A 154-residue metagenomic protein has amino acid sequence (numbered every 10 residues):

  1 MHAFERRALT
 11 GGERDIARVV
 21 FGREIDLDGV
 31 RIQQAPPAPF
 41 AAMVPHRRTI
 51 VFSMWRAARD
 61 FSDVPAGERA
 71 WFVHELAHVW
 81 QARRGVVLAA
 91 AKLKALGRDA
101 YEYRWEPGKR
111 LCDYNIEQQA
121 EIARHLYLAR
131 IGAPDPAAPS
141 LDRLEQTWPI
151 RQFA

Functional and structural regions predicted by a protein language model:
M1-A3: A short, surface-exposed helix-loop junction/capping segment
R6-R31, P45-T49, R83-A154: Metalloprotease/metallohydrolase-associated module, dominated by Zn2+-dependent proteases
A35-P39, R56-A58, A77, G85-V87 (+1 more regions): Short, solvent-exposed loop/turn segments at secondary-structure junctions
F40-A42, F52-V73, R110-C112: Short pre-active-site segment immediately N-terminal to the catalytic Zn-binding motif
A70-A82: Active-site recognition of the HExxH zinc-binding catalytic motif
